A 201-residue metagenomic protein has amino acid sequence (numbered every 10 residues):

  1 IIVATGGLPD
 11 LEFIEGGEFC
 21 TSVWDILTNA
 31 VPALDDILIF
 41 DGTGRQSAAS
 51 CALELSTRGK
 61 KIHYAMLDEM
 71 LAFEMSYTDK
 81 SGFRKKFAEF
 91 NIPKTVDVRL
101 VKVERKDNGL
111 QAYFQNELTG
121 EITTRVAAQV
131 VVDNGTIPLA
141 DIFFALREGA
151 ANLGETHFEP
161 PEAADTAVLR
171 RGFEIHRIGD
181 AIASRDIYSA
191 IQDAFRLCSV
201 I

Functional and structural regions predicted by a protein language model:
A4-Y77, E117-I201: Rossmann-like dinucleotide/flavin-binding elements
T5-L11, V96-L110: A conserved short coil-to-beta-strand element within the FAD-binding core of flavoproteins
A65, F87-V101: A conserved beta-strand/loop element that lines the FAD pocket in flavoprotein oxidoreductases
D79-A88: Alpha-helical protein-protein interaction modules
K86, I92, E104, T119 (+1 more regions): A generic structural signal for short, solvent-exposed coil/turn residues that cap or connect secondary-structure
A88, V96, G109-Q111, V130 (+1 more regions): Low-complexity, Gly/Pro
Y113-Q115: Short beta-strand segments that buttress and anchor functional surface loops
